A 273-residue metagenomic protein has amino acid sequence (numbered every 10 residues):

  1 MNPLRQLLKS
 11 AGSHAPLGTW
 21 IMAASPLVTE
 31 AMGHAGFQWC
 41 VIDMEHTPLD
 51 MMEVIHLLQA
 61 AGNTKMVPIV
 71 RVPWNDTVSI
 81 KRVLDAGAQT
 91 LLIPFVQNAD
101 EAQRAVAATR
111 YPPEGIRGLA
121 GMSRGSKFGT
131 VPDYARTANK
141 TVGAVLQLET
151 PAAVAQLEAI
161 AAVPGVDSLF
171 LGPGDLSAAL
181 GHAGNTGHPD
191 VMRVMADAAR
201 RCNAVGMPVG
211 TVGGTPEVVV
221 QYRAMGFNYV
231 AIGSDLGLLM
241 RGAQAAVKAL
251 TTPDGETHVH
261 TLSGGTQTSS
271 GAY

Functional and structural regions predicted by a protein language model:
M1-M22, F128-K140, A196-A198, N203-A204 (+2 more regions): N-terminal amphipathic alpha-helix/helix-capping segment at the start of soluble metabolic enzymes
M1-N75, A107, A144, A162-D167: Conserved N-terminal beta1-alpha1 strand-loop-helix module at the mouth
M1-Q6, H46-M66, W74-K81, V96-Y134 (+4 more regions): Active-site-adjacent beta->alpha loops and helix N-cap segments on the catalytic face of soluble alpha/beta enzymes
N2, S234-L238, G242-Y273: Extended, intrinsically disordered, low-complexity segments
W20-A24, V70-T77, P94-V96, Q147-A152 (+1 more regions): Glycine-rich beta-to-alpha transition loops that act as phosphate-gripper elements at the mouths of alpha/beta enzyme
C40-V41, I69, L92, F170 (+2 more regions): Conserved beta-strand positions in the central sheet of alpha/beta enzyme cores
V78, A88-P164, D175-A178, D254 (+1 more regions): Conserved anion-binding
V219-L236: Short, electropositive alpha-helical surface patch
